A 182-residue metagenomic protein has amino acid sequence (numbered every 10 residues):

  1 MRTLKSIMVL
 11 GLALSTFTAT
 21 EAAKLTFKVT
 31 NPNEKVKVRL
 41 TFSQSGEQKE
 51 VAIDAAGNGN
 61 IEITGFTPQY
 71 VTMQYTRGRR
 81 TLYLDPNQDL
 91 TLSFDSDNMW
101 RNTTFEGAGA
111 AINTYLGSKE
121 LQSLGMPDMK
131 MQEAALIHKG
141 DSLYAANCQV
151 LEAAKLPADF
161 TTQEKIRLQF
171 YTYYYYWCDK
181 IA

Functional and structural regions predicted by a protein language model:
M1-T26: Bacterial Sec-dependent N-terminal signal peptides
L14, A154-A158, Y175: Short secondary-structure junctions and interdomain/linker hinges
F17, E62, Y173: Residue-level marker of positions within ordered structural domains that often coincide with functionally constrained
E21-Q163, R167: A non-transmembrane, solvent-exposed segment enriched in polar/low-complexity residues
K165-A182: Extended amphipathic alpha-helical segments with heptad-repeat/coiled-coil character used for oligomerization, fusion
